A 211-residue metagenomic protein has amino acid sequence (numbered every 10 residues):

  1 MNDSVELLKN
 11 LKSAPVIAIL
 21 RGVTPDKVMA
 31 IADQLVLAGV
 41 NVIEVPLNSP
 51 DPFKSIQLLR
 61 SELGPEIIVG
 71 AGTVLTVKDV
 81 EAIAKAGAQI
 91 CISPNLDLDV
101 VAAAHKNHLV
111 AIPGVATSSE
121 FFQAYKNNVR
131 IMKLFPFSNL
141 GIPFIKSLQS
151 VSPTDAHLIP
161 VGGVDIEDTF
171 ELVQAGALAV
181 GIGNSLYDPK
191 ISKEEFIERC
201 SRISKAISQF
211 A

Functional and structural regions predicted by a protein language model:
M1-A86, K106, K126, D165-E167 (+2 more regions): Conserved N-terminal beta1-alpha1 strand-loop-helix module at the mouth
R21-G22, A71-V77, S93-L96, P113-S118 (+2 more regions): Glycine-rich beta-to-alpha transition loops that act as phosphate-gripper elements at the mouths of alpha/beta enzyme
G39, L63, G87, N95 (+6 more regions): Conserved functional loop/turn residues at catalytic and ligand-binding sites
I90, P94-V100, K133-I142, A175-R199: Glycine-rich phosphate-binding active-site loops on the catalytic face of alpha/beta enzymes
D97-N139: Histidine/lysine/aspartate-rich catalytic loop segments that bind and position anionic ligands
A104, A111, I142-S152, L158: CoA-thioester-processing core
T154, E167, E171, A179-V180: C-terminal binding/interaction regions
